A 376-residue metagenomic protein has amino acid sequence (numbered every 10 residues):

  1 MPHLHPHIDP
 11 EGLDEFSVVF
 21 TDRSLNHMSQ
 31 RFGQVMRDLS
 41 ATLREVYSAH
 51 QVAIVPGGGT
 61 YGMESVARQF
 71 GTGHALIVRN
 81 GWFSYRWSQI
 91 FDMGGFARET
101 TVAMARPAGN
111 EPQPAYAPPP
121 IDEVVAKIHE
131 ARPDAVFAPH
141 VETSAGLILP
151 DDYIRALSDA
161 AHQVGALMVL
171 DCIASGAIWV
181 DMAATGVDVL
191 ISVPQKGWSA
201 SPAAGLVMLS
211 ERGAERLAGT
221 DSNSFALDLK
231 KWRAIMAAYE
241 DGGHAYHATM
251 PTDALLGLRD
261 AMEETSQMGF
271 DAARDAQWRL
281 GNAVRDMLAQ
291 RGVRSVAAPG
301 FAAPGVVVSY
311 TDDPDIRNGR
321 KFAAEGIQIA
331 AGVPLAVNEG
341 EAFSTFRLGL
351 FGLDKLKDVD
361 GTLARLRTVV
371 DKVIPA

Functional and structural regions predicted by a protein language model:
S17-G62, Q69, N80, R86 (+1 more regions): Conserved N-terminal alpha-helix of the aminotransferase class I/II PLP-enzyme fold
Y61, G71-D134: PLP-dependent aminotransferase-like
H74-I77, M250-R320: Internal helical hairpin/lid segments
N110-G176: Active-site phosphate-binding strand-loop segment of PLP-dependent enzymes
A183-Q195: Conserved active-site segment immediately N-terminal to the catalytic lysine that forms the internal aldimine
Q195-D286, D354: Active-site C-terminal subdomain of aminotransferase-like
A289-L350, D354-G361: Conserved C-terminal alpha-helix-loop-beta "cap" of PLP-dependent enzymes that closes/shapes the active-site mouth
